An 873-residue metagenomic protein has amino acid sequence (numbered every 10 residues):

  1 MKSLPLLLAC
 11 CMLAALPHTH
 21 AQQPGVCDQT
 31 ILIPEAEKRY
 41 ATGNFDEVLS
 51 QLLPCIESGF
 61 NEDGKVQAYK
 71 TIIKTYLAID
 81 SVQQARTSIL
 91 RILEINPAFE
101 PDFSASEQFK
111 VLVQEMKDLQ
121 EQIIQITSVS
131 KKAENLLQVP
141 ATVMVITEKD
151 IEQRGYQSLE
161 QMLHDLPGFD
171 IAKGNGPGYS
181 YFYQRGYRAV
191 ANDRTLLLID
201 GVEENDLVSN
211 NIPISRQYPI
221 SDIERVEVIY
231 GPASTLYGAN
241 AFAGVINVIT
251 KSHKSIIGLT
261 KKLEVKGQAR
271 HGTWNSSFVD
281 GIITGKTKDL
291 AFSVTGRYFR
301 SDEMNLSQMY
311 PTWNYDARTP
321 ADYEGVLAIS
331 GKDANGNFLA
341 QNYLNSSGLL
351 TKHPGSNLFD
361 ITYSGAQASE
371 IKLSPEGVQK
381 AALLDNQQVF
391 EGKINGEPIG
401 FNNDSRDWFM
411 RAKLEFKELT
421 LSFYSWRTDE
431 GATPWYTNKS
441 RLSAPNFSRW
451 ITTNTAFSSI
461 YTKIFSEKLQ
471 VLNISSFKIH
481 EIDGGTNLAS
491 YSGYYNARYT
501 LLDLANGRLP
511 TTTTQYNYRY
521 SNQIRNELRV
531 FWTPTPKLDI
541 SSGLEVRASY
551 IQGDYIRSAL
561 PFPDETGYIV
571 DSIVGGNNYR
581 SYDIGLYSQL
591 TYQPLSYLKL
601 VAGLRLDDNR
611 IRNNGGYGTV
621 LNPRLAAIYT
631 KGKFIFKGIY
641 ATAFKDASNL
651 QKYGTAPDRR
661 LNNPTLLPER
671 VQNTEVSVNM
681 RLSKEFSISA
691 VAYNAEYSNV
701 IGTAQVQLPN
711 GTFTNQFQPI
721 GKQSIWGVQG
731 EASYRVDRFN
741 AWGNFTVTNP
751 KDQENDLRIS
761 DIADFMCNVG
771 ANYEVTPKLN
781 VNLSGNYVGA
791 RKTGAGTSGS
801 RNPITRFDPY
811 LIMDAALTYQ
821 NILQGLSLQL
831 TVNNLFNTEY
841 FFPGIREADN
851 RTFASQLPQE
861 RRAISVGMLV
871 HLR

Functional and structural regions predicted by a protein language model:
E115, E160-V202: Extracytoplasmic beta-strand/coil segments of soluble accessory domains associated with Gram-negative outer-membrane
V202-P232: Short acidic/polar hinge/loop motifs at secondary-structure boundaries that mediate gating or recognition
L207, D222-E224, T235-N247, K251-D322 (+3 more regions): Outer-membrane beta-barrel translocator/receptor signature
S301-D302, S307, E696-N699, G789-G794 (+1 more regions): C-terminal beta-signal and adjacent terminal beta-strands/loops of Gram-negative outer-membrane beta-barrel proteins
K413-D429, I451-G615, T630-G632, S689 (+2 more regions): Face-selective signature of the C-terminal outer-membrane beta-barrel domain
S448-I464, G575-Y582, A643-Y697, L708-R735 (+3 more regions): Outer-membrane beta-barrel signature, preferentially recognizing the C-terminal barrel domain of Gram-negative
Q593-L600, A692-Y697, T712-G796, L869-H871: Gram-negative outer-membrane beta-barrel transporters
R610-G615, V620, A627-T674, A692-N715 (+3 more regions): Surface-exposed extracellular loop regions of Gram-negative outer-membrane beta-barrel proteins, predominantly
